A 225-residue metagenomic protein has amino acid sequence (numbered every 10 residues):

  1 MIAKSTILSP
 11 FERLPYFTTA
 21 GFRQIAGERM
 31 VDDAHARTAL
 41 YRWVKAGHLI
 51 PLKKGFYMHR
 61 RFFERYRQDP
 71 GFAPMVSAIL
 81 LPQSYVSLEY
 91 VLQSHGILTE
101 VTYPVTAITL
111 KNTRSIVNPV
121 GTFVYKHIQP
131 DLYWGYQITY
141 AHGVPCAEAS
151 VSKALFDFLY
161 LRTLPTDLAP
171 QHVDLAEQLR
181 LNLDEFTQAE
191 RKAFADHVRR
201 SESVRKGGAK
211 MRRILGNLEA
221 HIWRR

Functional and structural regions predicted by a protein language model:
M1-L81, P119: Short beta-edge/loop segments at beta->alpha junctions of small alpha/beta modules that act as binding/recognition
Y16, Y85, A149: Short aromatic/basic micro-patch
T19, L88, V151-S152: Structural motif detector for alpha-helix initiation sites
Q24, Y90-S94, A154-F158: Residue-level signal for well-ordered alpha-helical scaffold segments within enzymatic catalytic domains
G27, V44, G96, Y160-L164: Hydrophobic/aromatic-lined pockets within catalytic cores
P51-F62, P70-P119, F123-P130: Short gly/ser-rich loop at a beta-strand->alpha-helix junction or flexible surface loop bordering the NTP-binding
T122-G135, A141-P145: Internal catalytic-core helix/loop-beta-alpha segment that presents or stabilizes conserved functional determinants
Y136-R225: Hydrophobic alpha-helical interaction segments
